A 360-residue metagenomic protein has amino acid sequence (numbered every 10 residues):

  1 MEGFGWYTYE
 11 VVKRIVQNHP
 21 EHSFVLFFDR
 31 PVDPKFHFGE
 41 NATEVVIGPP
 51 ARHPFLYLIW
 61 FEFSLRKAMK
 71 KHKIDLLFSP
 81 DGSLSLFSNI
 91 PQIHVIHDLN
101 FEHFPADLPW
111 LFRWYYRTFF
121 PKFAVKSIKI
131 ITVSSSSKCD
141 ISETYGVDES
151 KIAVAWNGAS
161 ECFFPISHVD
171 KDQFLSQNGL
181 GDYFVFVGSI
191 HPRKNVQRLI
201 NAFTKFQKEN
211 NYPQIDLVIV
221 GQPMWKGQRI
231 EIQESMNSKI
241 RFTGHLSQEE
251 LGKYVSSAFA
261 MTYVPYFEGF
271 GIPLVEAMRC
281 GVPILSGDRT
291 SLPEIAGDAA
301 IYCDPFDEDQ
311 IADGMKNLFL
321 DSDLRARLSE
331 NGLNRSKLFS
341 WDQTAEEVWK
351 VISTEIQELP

Functional and structural regions predicted by a protein language model:
M1-P360: Carbohydrate transferase catalytic cores enriched for Leloir-type hexosyltransferases
